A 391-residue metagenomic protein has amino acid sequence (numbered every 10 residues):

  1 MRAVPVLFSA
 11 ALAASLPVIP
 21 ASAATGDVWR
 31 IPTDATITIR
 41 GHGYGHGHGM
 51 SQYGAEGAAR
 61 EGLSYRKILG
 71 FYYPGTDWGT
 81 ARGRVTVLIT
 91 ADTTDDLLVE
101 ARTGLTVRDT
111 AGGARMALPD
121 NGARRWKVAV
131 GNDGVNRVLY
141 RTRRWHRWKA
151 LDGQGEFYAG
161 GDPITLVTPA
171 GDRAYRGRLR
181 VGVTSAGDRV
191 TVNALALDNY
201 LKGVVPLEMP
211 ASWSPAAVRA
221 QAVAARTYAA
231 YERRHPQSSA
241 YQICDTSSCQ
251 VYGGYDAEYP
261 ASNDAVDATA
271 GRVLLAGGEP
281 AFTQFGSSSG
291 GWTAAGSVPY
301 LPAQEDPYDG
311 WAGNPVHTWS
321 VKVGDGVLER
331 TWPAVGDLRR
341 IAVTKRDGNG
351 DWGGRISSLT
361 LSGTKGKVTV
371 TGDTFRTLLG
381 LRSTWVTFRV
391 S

Functional and structural regions predicted by a protein language model:
R2-S391: Conserved, single-site charged/polar hotspot
